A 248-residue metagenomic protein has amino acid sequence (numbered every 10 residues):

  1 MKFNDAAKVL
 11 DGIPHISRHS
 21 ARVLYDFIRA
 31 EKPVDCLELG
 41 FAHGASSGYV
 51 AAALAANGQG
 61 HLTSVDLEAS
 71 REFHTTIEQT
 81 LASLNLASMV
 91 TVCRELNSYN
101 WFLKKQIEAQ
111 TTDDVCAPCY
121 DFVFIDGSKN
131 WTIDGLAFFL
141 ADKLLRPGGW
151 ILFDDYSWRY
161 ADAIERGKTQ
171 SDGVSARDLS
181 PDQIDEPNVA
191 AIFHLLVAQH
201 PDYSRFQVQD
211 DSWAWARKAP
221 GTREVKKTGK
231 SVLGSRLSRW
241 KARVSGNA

Functional and structural regions predicted by a protein language model:
M1-D5: N-terminal, positively charged/glycine-rich alpha-helical extensions of SAM-dependent methyltransferases
A7-P14, R18-A248: S-adenosylmethionine/decaboxylated-SAM
